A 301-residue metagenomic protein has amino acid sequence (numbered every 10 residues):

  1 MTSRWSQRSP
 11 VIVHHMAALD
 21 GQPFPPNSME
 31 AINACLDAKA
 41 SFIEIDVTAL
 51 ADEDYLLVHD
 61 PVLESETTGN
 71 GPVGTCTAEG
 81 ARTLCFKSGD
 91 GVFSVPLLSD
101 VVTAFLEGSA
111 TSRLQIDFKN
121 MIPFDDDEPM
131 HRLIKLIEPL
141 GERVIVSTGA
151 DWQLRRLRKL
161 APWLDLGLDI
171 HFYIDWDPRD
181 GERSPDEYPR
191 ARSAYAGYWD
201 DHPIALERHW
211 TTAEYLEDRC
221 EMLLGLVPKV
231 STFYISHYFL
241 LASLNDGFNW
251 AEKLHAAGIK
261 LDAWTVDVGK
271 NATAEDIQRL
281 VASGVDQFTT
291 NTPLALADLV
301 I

Functional and structural regions predicted by a protein language model:
M1-I301: Phosphate-group recognition and catalysis centered on beta-loop-alpha active-site segments
